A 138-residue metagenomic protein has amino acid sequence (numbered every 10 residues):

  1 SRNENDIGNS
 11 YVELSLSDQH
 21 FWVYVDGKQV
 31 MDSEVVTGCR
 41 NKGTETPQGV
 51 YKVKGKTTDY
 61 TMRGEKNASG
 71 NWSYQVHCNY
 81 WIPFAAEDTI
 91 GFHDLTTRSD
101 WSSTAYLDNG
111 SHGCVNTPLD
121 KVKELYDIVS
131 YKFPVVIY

Functional and structural regions predicted by a protein language model:
S1-D59: Cell wall/extracellular polymer interaction/catalysis modules
Q48, G64-Y138: Exported/periplasmic cell-wall-interacting domains
